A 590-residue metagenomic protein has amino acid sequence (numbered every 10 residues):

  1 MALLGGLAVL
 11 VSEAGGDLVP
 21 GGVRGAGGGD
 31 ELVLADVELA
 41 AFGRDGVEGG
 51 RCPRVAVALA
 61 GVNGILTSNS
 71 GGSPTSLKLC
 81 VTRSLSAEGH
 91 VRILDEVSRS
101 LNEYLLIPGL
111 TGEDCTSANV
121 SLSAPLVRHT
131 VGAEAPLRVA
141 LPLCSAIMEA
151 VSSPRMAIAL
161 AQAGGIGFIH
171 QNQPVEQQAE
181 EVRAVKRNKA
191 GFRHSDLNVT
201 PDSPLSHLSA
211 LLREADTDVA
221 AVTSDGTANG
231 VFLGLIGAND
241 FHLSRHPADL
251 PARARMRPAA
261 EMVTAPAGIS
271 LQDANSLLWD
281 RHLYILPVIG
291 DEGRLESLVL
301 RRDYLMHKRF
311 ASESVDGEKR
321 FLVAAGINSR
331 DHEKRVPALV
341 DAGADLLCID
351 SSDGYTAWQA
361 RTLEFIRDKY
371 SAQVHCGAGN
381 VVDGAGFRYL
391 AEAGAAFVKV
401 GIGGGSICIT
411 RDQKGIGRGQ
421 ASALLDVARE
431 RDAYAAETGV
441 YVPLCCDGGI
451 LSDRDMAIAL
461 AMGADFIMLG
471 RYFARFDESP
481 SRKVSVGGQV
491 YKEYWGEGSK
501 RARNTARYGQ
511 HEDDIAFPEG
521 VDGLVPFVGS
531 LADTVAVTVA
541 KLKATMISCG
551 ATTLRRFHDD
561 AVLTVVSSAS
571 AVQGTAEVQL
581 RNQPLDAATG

Functional and structural regions predicted by a protein language model:
G72-E113, L197-T200, P266, D273-S276 (+3 more regions): Alpha/beta catalytic cores of nucleotide-metabolism and tRNA/nucleoside-modifying enzymes
A118-L141, A146-M148, Q177-T217, V222-D225 (+5 more regions): Bateman/CBS regulatory modules and CBS-like beta-alpha motifs in cytosolic regions of diverse proteins
R138-C144, F192, D316-A325, K369-V382 (+2 more regions): Short beta-strand/loop segments at the ligand-binding rim of alpha/beta enzyme cores
M156-A157, K334-L339, V382-A396, L451-G463: Catalytic cores of alpha/beta
G165-Q177, L346, S351-Y355, F397-K414 (+2 more regions): Glycine-rich phosphate-binding active-site loops on the catalytic face of alpha/beta enzymes
H170-N172, N198, T264-A265, I285 (+5 more regions): Catalytic beta/alpha-barrel core
Q173-V185, F232-F241, V288-L305, V566-L580: Terminal amphipathic helices with adjacent charged low-complexity linkers/tails
V175-V182, L300-S312, E333, S352-Y370 (+3 more regions): Active-site-adjacent beta->alpha loops and helix N-cap segments on the catalytic face of soluble alpha/beta enzymes
